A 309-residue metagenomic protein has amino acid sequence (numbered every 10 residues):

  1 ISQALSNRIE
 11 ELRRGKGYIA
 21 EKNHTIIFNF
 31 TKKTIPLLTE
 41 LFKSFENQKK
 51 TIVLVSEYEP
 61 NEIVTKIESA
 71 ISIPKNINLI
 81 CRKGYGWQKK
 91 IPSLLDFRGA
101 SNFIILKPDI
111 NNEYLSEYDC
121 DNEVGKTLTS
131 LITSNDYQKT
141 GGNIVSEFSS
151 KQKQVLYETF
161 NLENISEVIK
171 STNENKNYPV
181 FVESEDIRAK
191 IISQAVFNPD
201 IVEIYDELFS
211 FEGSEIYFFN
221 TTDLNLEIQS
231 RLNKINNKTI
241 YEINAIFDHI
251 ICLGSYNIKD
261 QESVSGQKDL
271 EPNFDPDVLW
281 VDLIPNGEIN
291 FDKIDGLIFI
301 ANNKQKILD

Functional and structural regions predicted by a protein language model:
S2-D309: Cytosolic regulatory regions of ion transport systems
